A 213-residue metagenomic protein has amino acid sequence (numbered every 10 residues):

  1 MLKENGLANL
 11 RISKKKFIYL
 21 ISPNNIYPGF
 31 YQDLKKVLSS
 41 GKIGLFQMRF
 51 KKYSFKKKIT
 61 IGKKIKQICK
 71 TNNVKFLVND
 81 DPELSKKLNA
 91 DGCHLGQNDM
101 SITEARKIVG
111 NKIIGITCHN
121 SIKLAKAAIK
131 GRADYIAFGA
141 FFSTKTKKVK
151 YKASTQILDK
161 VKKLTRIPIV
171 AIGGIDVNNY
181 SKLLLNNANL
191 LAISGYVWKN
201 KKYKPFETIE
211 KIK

Functional and structural regions predicted by a protein language model:
M1-D33: N-terminal amphipathic alpha-helix/helix-capping segment at the start of soluble metabolic enzymes
K16-S22, G44-M48, F76-V78, C93-L95 (+4 more regions): Hydrophobic faces of well-ordered beta-strands that scaffold small-molecule active sites in alpha/beta enzyme cores
L20, L95-A105, A137-V149, Y180-K213: Glycine-rich phosphate-binding active-site loops on the catalytic face of alpha/beta enzymes
L34-R49, G131: Catalytic domains of carbohydrate-active enzymes, especially glycoside hydrolases
V37, F76-D91, N120-A133, L164-A171 (+2 more regions): Catalytic cores of alpha/beta
L45-K57, A140-K147: Glycine-rich, proline-tolerant flexible connector loops at the mouths of alpha/beta enzymes
I59-V78, T103-S121, K150-V177, E210-K213: Alpha-helix-loop-beta-strand connector modules within alpha/beta enzyme cores
G115, H119-K147: Histidine/lysine/aspartate-rich catalytic loop segments that bind and position anionic ligands
